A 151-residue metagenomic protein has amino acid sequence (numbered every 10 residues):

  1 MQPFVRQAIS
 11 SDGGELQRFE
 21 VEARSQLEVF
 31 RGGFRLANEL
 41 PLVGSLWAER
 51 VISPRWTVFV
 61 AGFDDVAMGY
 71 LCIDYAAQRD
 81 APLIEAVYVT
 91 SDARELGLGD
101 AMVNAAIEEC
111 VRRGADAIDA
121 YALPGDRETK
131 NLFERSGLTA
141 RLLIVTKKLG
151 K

Functional and structural regions predicted by a protein language model:
M1-G14, V29, K151: Conserved N-terminal entry element of GNAT/NAT acetyltransferase domains
V21-L46: Conserved GNAT-fold acetyl-CoA-binding loop/helix
S45-V60, L83, T139: A short helix-loop-beta-strand connector motif used in the catalytic cores of GNAT acetyltransferases and, in some
V60, V66-D74, L83, Y88: Conserved beta-strand in the GNAT
S91-R94, A120-T129, T146-K148: Conserved beta-strand-loop-alpha-helix junction that forms the acyl-donor binding cleft
A93, G97-A105: Conserved acetyl-CoA pyrophosphate-binding loop and the N-cap/start of the following alpha-helix in GNAT-like
D100, P124-L142: Conserved active-site alpha-helix within GNAT-family acetyltransferase domains
C110-A122: Conserved GNAT acetyl-CoA-binding A-motif
